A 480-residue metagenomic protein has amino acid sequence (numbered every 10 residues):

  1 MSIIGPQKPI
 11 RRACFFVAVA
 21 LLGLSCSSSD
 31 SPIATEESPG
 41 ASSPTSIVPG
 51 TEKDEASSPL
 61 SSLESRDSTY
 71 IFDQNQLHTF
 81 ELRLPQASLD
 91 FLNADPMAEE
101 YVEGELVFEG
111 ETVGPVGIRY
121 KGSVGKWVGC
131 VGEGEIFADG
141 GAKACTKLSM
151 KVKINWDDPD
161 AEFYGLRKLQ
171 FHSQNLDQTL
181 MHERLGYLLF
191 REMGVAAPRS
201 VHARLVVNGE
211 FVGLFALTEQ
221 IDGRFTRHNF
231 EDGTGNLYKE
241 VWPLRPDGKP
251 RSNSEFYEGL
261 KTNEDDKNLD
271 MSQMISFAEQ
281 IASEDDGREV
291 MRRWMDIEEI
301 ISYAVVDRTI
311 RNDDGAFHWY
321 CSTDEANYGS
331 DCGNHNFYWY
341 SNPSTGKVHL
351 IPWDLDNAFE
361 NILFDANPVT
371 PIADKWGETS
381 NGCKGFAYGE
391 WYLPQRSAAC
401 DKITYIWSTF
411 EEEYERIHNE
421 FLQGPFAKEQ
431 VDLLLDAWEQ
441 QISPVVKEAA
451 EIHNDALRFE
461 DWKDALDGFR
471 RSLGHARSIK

Functional and structural regions predicted by a protein language model:
S2-F15: Bacterial N-terminal signal peptides that target proteins for export
C14-S25: Bacterial N-terminal signal peptides
G23-L63: Bacterial Sec-dependent N-terminal signal peptides
S46-M181, L185: Conserved NTP-binding catalytic cores of kinases and kinase-like/nucleotidyltransferase enzymes across multiple kinase
T69-Y70, N75-L77, S88, E111 (+2 more regions): Middle-to-C-terminal accessory/interaction subdomains
L92-D95, V128-G132, D139, F163-G165 (+7 more regions): Short, solvent-exposed loop/turn and secondary-structure capping segments
S149-P159, L166-K168, H172-Q174, M193-P198 (+2 more regions): Internal "kinase-insert"/substrate-recognition segments embedded within catalytic cores of ATP-dependent enzymes
Q174-E210: A conserved helix-loop-beta module that forms one wall/lid of the active-site cleft in ATP-utilizing catalytic domains
